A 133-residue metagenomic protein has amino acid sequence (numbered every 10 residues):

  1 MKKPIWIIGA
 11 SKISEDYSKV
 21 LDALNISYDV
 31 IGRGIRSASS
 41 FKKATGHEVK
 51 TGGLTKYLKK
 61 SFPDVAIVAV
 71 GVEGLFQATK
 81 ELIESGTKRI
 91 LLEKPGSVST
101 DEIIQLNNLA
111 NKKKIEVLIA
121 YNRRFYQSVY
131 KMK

Functional and structural regions predicted by a protein language model:
M1-G46: N-terminal Rossmann-like dinucleotide-binding module
K2-K3, K88, I115: Nucleotide donor/acceptor-binding cores
A10-I13, G71-G74, G96-S97, R123-F125: Short beta->alpha connector loops
S14, A38, L75-F76, S99-T100 (+1 more regions): Short, well-ordered alpha-helical microsegments
T45-L109: Beta-loop-alpha module in the N-terminal Rossmann-like domain of NAD(P)-dependent dehydrogenases, especially those
S97-K133: A contiguous active-site-proximal alpha/beta segment in oxidoreductase catalytic domains
